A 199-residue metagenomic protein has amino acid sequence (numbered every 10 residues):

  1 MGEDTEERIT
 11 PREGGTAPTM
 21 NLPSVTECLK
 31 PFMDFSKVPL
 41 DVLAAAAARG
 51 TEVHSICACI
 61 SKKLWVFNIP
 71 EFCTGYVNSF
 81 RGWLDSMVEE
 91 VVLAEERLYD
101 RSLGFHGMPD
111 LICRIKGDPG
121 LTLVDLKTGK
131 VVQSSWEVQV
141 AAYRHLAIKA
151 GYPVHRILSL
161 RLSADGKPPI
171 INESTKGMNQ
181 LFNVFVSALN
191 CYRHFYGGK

Functional and structural regions predicted by a protein language model:
M1-H106: Metal-dependent nuclease catalytic cores that hydrolyze phosphodiester bonds in DNA/RNA, characterized by
F72, L98-G198: Nucleic-acid nuclease catalytic cores
